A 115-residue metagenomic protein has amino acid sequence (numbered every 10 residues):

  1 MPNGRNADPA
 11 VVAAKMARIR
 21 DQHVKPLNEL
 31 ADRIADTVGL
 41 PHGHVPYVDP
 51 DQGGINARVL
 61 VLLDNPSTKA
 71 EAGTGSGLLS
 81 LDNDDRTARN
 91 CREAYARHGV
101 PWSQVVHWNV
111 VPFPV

Functional and structural regions predicted by a protein language model:
P2-V115: A polyanion-binding, active-site-adjacent surface
